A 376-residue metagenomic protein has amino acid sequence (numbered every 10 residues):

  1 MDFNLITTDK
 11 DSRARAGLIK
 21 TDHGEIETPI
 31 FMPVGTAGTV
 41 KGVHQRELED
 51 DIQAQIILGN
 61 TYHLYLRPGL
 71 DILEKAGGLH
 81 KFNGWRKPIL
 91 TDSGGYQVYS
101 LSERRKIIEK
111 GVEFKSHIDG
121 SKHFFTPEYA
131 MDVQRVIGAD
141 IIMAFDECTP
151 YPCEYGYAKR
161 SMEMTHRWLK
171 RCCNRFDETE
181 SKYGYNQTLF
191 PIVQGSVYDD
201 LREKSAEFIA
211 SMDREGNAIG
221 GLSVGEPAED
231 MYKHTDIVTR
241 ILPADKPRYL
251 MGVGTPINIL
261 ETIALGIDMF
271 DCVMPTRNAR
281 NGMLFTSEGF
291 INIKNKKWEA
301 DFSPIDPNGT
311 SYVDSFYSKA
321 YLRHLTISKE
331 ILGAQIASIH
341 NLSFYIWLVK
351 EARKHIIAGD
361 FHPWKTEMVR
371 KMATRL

Functional and structural regions predicted by a protein language model:
M1-K182, K296-E299: Non-catalytic, usually N-terminal nucleic-acid engagement modules in DNA/RNA processing proteins
M1-L18, I26-M32, K41-G42, D146-C153 (+1 more regions): C-terminal extensions of enzymes
G24, I57, D92, Q134 (+5 more regions): Conserved, mostly hydrophobic/aromatic
P33, H63-L64, Y96-Q97, T149-P150 (+5 more regions): Short, solvent-exposed loop/turn segments at secondary-structure junctions
Q53-Q55, W85-I89, G138-I141, G184-L189 (+3 more regions): Short, well-ordered coil/turn segments that N-cap beta-strands
Y129, V133, R160, M164-R171 (+5 more regions): A non-catalytic, amphipathic alpha-helix used as a structural packing/dimerization or gating element in enzyme scaffolds
Y151-E154, K159, G216-L222, I331-A334: Glycine- and acidic
E163, R175, T179, T188-I305: Glycine-rich phosphate/ribose-binding loops and adjacent secondary-structure elements that form binding surfaces
